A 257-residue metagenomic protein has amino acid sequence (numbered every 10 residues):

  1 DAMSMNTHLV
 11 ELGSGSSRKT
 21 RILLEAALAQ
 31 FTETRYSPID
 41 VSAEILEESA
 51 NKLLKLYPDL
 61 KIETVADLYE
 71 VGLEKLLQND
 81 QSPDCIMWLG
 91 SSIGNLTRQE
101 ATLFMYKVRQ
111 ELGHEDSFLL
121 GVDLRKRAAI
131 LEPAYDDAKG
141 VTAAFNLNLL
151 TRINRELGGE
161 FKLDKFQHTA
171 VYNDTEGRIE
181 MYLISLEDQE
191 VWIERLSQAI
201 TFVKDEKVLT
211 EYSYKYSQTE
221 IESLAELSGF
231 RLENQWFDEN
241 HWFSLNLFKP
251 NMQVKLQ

Functional and structural regions predicted by a protein language model:
N6-G15: Conserved class I S-adenosyl-L-methionine
S17-R21: Glycine-rich SAM-binding Motif I of class I
L24-G72: Class I SAM-dependent methyltransferase SAM/SAH-binding core
L73-Q81: Short amphipathic alpha-helix with an adjacent loop that forms part of the alpha/beta core around
G94-G113: A short, conserved alpha-helix within the catalytic core of class I
Q110-A128: Conserved beta-strand signature within the Rossmann-like core of class I S-adenosyl-L-methionine
I130-F230: Substrate-binding/catalytic lobe of Class I Rossmann-like enzymes that use SAM or dcSAM, i.e., the mid-to-C-terminal
L183-L186, F237-Q257: Core SAM-dependent methyltransferase catalytic element
